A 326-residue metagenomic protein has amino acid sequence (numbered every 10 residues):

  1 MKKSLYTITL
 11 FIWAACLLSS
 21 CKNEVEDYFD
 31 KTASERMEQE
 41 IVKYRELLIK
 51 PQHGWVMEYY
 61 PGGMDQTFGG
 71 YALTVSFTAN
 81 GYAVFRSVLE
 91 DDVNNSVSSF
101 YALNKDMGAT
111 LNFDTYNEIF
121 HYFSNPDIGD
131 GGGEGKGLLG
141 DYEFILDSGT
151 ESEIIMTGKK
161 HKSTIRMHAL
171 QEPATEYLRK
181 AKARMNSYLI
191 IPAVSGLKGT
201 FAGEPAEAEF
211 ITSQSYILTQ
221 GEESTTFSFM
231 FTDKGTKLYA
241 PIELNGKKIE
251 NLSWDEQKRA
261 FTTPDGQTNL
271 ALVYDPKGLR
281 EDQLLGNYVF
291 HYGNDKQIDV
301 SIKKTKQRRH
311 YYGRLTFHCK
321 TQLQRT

Functional and structural regions predicted by a protein language model:
M1-T9: Bacterial N-terminal signal peptides that target proteins for export
C16-S20: C-terminal motif of bacterial Sec signal peptides marking the signal peptidase cleavage site
K22-T110, G149, H161-S163, E172-V194 (+2 more regions): Acidic/polar, low-complexity intrinsically disordered N-terminal segments immediately downstream of a Sec signal
D27-I49, I249-T326: Hydrophilic extracytoplasmic domains
M64-G108, G199-L238, K296-T326: N-terminal glycine/threonine-rich, aromatic-flanked beta-hairpin/loop signature
V84, T110-N112, I155, I217 (+2 more regions): General beta-strand recognition
S96, I155-T226: Extended alpha-helical scaffolding regions
D114-I190, T236-Q283, Y292-N294, T326: Beta-sheet ligand-binding and adhesion/scaffold domains
